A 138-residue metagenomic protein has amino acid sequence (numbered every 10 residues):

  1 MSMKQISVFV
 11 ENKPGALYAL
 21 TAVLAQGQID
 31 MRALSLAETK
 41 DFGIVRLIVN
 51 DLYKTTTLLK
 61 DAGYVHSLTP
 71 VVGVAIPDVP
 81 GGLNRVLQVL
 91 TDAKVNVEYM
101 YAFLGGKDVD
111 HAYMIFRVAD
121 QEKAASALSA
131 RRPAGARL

Functional and structural regions predicted by a protein language model:
M1-L138: A conserved regulatory-domain signal marking ACT and ACT-like small-molecule sensing domains and adjacent regulatory
